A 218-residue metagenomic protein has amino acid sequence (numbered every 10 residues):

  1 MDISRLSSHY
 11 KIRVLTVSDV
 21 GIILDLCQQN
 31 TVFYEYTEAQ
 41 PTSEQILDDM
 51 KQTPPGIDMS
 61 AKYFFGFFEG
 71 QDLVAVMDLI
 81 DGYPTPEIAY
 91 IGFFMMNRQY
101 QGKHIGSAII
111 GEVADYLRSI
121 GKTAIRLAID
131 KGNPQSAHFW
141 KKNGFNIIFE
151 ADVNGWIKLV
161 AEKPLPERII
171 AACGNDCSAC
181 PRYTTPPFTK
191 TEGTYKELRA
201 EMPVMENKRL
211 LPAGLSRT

Functional and structural regions predicted by a protein language model:
R5-Y10, V14-V20, D25-Q99, I110-E112 (+4 more regions): Acetyl-CoA-dependent GNAT
N97-Q99, K103, K131-G132: Active-site acidic-Proline motif in GNAT/NAT acetyltransferases
S107: Residues forming the Rossmann-fold NAD(P)(H) cofactor-binding site
L127-A137, N154-W156: Conserved beta-strand-loop-alpha-helix junction that forms the acyl-donor binding cleft
K141-E150: Conserved acetyl-CoA-binding loop of GNAT-fold acetyltransferases
E167-T218: Hydrophobic scaffolds flanking metal-cofactor catalytic centers in soluble metalloenzymes
